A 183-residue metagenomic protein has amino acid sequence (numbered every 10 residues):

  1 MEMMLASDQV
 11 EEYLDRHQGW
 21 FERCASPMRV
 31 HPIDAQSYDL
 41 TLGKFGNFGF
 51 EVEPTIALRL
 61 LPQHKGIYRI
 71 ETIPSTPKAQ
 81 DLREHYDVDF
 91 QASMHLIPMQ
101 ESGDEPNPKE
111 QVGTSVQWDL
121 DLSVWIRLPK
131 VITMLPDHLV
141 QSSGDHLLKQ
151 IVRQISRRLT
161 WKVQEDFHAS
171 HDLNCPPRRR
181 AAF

Functional and structural regions predicted by a protein language model:
M1-T55: Hydrophobic ligand-binding cavity/cleft-lining segments
G19-W20, P27-M28, D87-D89, G103 (+1 more regions): N-terminal intrinsically disordered, cationic/polar leader segments that include organellar targeting peptides
V30-Q36, L61-K65, Q100-E101, P106-V112: Short, ordered beta-strand-loop transition motifs
S37-D39, E53-T55, K65, T72-K78 (+1 more regions): Soluble ligand-binding/transfer domains with enclosed cavities or grooves
F45-F48, L61-I67, S75-T76: Short, charged/polar surface micro-motifs in flexible loops or helix N-caps
L82-D145: Beta-strand/loop substructures that line and gate deep hydrophobic ligand-binding cavities in soluble
L135-A182: A conserved amphipathic terminal alpha-helix motif
